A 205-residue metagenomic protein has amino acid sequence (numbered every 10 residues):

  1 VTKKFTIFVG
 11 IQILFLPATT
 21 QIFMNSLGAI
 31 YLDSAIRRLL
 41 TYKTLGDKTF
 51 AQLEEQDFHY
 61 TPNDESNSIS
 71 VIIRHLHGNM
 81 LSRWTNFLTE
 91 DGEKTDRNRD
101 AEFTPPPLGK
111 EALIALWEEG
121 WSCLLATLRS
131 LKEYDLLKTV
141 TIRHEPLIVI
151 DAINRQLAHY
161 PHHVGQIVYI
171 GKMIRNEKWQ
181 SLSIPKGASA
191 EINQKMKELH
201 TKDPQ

Functional and structural regions predicted by a protein language model:
K3-K4, I13, I22: Polybasic, lysine-rich low-complexity intrinsically disordered segments
F23, I36-L40, T44-D47, D57-D100 (+1 more regions): Short, contiguous alpha-helical
F23-I36, T104-P105, A112: Short, charged, low-complexity loops and linkers
L39, K43, F50, W117 (+1 more regions): Hydrophobic alpha-helical core bundles mediating ligand binding, dimerization, or RNAP-core interactions
Q52-Y60, T127-L137, K172-E177: Surface-exposed helix-capping loop/turn segments at secondary-structure junctions
P105-V140, I148-H162, Q166, P204-Q205: Acidic/histidine-rich alpha-helical segments that form the ligand environment of transition-metal centers
